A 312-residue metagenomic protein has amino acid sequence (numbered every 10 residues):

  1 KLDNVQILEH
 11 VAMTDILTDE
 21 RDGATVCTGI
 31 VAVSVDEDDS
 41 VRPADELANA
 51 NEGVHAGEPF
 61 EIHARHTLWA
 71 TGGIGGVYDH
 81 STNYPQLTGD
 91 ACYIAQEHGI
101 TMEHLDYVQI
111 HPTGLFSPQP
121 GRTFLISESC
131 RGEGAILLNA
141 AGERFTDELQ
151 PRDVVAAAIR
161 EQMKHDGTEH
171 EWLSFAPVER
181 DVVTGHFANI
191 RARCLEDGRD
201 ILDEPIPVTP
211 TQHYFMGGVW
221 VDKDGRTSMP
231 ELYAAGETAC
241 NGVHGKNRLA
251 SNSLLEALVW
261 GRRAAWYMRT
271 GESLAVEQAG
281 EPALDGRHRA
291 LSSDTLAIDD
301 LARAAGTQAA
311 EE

Functional and structural regions predicted by a protein language model:
K1-P43, L47, F60-E61: Feature captures the FAD/FMN-dependent oxidoreductase FAD-binding
D19-R21, L138, E143-E148, A158 (+4 more regions): Glycine- and aromatic-enriched mobile tails/lids
D36, A64-H66, A70-G75, T238-A239: Glycine-/small-residue-rich beta->alpha transition segments that form the dinucleotide
E37-D38, N51, Q278: Intrinsic, low-complexity polybasic segments
L47, H55-H66, T227-E231: Core beta-strand elements of the Rossmann-like FAD/NAD(P) dinucleotide-binding domain in flavoenzyme oxidoreductases
H55, P59, Y78-Q86, G121-L125 (+5 more regions): Alpha-helix capping and helix-loop boundary segments enriched in small/acidic/polar residues
I94, I100-I206, L258, Y267-S273 (+2 more regions): An anion/pyrophosphate-binding glycine-rich loop and adjacent beta-alpha core in soluble alpha-beta enzymes
A188-Y233: FAD/FMN-dependent oxidoreductases across multiple families
